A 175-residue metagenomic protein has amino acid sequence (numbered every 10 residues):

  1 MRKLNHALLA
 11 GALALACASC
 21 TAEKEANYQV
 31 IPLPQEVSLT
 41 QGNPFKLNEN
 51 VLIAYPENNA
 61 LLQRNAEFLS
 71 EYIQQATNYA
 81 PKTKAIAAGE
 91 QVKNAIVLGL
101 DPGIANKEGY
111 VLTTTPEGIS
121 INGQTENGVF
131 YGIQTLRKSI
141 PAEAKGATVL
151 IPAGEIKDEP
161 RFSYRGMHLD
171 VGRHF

Functional and structural regions predicted by a protein language model:
M1-Q29: Bacterial Sec-dependent N-terminal signal peptides
C20-F162: Contiguous, structured surface segment used for ligand recognition
N122-G123, R165-F175: The substrate-binding groove and active-site-proximal loops of carbohydrate-active enzymes, especially glycoside
